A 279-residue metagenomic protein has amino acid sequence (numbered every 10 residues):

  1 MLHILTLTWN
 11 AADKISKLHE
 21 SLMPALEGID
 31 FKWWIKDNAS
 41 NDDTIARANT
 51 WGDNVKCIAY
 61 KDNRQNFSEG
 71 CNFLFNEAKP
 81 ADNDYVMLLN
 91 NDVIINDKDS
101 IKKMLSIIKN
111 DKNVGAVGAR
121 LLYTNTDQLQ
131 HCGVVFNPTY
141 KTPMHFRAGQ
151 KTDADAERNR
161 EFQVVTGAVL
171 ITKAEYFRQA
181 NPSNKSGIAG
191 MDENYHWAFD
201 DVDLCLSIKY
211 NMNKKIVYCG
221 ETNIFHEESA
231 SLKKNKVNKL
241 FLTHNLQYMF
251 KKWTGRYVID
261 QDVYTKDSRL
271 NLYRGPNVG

Functional and structural regions predicted by a protein language model:
A11-A25: Short, well-formed alpha-helical segments that are part of the catalytic scaffolds of diverse glycosyltransferases
D30-A39, A59-K61: Short beta-strand/loop segment that forms part of the nucleotide-sugar
D37-A46, I94: A conserved acidic beta->alpha catalytic loop
K61-A78: Glycine-rich, basic loop-to-helix element that forms the pyrophosphate-binding segment of sugar-nucleotide handling
N83-I94: Short beta-strand-to-loop acidic/aromatic patch adjacent to the donor-nucleotide binding site
V93-N137: Conserved donor NDP-sugar-binding/catalytic core segment of glycosyltransferases
G115-A116, N125-T126, P138-F162, T166 (+3 more regions): C-terminal, non-catalytic tails of nucleotide-sugar-dependent glycosyltransferases
Q163-N181, A189-N223: A short, conserved alpha-helix in the catalytic core of glycosyltransferases
